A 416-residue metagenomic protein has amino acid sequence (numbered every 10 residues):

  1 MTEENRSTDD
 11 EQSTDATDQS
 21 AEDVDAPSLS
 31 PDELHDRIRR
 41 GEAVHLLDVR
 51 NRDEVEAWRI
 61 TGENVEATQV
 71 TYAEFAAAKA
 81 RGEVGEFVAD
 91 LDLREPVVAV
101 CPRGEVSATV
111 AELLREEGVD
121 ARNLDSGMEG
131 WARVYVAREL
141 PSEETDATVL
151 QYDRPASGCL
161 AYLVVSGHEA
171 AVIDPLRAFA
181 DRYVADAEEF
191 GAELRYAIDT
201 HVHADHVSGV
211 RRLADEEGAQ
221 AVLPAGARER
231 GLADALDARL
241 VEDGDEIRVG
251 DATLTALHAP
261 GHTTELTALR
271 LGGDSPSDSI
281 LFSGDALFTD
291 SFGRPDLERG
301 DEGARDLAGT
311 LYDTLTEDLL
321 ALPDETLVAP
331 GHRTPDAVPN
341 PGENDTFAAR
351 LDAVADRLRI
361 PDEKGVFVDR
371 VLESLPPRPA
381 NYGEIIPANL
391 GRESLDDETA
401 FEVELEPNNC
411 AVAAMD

Functional and structural regions predicted by a protein language model:
T2-P27, E42, E112-E117, D313-D416: Accessory terminal helices/loops
E22-E95: Positively charged, proline/Ser/Thr-rich regional signature most characteristic of the Rhodanese/CDC25-like
N51, L140-E189, L269-S283, T289-D290: Conserved beta-strand hairpin/beta-sheet module of binuclear metal-dependent hydrolase folds, prominently
V70-Y72, R81-E129: Catalytic cysteine-centered active loop of the rhodanese-like fold, especially the PTP/DSP P-loop
S107, I198-H201, A259, T263 (+1 more regions): Ser/Thr-glycine-rich phosphate-binding loops at phosphate-binding pockets of nucleotides, nucleotide cofactors
N123-P141: Cysteine-dependent PTP/DSP-like catalytic domain, specifically the C-terminal lobe
R133, R177-H258, S279: Active-site HxH/HxHxD metal-binding segment of metal-dependent hydrolases
H168-A170, R177-F179, A192-R195, T263-S374 (+1 more regions): Metallo-beta-lactamase
